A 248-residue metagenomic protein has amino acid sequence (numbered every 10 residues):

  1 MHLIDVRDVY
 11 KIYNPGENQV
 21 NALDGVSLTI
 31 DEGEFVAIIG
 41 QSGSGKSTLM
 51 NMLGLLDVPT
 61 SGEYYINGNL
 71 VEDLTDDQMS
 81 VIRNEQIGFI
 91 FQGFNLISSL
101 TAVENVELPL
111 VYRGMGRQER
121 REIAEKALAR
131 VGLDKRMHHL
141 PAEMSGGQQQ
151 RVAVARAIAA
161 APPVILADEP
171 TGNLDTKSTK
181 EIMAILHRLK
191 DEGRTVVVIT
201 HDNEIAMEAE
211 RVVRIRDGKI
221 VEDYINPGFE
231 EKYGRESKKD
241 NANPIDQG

Functional and structural regions predicted by a protein language model:
M1, I245-G248: Short, Lys/Arg-enriched, disordered terminal segments
H2-I215: ABC family nucleotide-binding domain
I12, Q149, K239-D240, G248: Intrinsic disorder/low-complexity segments enriched in polar/small residues
K219-D246: Conserved beta-strand-loop-alpha-helix hinge in the C-terminal portion of ABC ATPase nucleotide-binding domains
